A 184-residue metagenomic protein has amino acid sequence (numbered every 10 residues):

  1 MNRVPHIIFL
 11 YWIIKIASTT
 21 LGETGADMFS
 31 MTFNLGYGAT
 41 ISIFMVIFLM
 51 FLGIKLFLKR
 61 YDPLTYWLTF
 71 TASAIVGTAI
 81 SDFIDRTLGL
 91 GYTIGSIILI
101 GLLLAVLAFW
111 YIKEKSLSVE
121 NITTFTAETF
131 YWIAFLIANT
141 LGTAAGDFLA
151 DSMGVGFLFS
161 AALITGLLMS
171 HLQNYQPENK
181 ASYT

Functional and structural regions predicted by a protein language model:
M1-T184: Polytopic alpha-helical membrane proteins, predominantly small-molecule transporters/carriers
